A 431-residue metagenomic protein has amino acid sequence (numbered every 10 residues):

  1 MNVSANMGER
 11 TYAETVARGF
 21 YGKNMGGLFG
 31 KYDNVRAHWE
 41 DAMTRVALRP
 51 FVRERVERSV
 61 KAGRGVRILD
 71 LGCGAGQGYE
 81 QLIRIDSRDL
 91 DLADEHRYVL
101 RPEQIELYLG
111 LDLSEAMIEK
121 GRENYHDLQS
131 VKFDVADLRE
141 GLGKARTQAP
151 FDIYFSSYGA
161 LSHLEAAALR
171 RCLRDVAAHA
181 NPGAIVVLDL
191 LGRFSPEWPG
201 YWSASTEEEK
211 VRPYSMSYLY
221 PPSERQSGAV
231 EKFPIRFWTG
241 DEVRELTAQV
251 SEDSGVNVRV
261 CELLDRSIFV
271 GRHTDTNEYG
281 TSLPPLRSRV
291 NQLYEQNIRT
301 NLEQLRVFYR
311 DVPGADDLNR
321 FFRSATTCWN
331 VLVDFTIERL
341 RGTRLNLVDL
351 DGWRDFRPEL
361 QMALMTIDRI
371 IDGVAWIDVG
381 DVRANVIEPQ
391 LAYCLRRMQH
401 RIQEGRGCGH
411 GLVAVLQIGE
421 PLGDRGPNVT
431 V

Functional and structural regions predicted by a protein language model:
M1-V66, Q77-Q81: Conserved class I S-adenosyl-L-methionine
G76-G141: Class I SAM-dependent methyltransferase SAM/SAH-binding core
K144-Y154: A short acidic, Gly/Pro-enriched loop at the edge of an enzyme's catalytic core that lines a small-molecule cofactor
D152-A167: A short SAM/SAH-binding and catalytic strip from SAM-dependent methyltransferases
R170-P182: A short glycine-rich, Lys/Arg-flanked "PGG" loop and its adjoining helix->strand segment in the class I
V186-S215: Conserved class I S-adenosyl-L-methionine
K232-S254: Short alpha-helix
V270-V431: C-terminal lobe and adjacent flexible extensions of AdoMet/dcAdoMet transferase-like proteins
